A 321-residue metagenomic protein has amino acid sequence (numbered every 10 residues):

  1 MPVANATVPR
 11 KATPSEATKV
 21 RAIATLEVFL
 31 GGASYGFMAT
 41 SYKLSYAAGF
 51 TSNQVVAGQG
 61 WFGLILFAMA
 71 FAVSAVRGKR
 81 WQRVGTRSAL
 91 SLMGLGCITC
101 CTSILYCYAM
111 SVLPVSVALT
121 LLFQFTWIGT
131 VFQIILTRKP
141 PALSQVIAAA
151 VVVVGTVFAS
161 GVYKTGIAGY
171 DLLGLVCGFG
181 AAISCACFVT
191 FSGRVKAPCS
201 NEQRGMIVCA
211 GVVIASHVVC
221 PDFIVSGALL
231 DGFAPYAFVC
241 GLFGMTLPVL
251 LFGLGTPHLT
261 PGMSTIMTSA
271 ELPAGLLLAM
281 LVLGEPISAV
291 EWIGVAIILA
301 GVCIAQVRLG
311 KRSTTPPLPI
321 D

Functional and structural regions predicted by a protein language model:
P2-G58, C97, L105, I167-R194 (+1 more regions): Glycine-/small-residue-enriched transmembrane alpha-helix faces in small-molecule transporters and effluxers
P2-N5, G60, G161, S269-D321: C-terminal-most transmembrane helix of multi-pass membrane proteins
A6, F67, P141-Y163, I214-S216 (+1 more regions): Hydrophobic transmembrane alpha-helices of multi-pass small-molecule transport proteins
A22-E27, N53-V73, I147-V154, L173-G180 (+2 more regions): Hydrophobic alpha-helical transmembrane segments of multi-pass integral membrane proteins, especially transporters
L26, G58, A118-Q124, F191-V212 (+1 more regions): Helix-helix packing/entry segments at the starts of transmembrane helices
S34-A39, F71-V117, F158, G241-L259: Specific transmembrane alpha-helical segments of multi-pass solute transporters/efflux pumps, especially DMT/EamA
S45, V55, Q59, A109 (+6 more regions): Hydrophobic/aromatic residues within transmembrane alpha-helices of multi-pass small-molecule transporters
L66, Y106, F125-I147, P273-W292: C-terminal transmembrane-helix exit sites in multi-pass transporters
